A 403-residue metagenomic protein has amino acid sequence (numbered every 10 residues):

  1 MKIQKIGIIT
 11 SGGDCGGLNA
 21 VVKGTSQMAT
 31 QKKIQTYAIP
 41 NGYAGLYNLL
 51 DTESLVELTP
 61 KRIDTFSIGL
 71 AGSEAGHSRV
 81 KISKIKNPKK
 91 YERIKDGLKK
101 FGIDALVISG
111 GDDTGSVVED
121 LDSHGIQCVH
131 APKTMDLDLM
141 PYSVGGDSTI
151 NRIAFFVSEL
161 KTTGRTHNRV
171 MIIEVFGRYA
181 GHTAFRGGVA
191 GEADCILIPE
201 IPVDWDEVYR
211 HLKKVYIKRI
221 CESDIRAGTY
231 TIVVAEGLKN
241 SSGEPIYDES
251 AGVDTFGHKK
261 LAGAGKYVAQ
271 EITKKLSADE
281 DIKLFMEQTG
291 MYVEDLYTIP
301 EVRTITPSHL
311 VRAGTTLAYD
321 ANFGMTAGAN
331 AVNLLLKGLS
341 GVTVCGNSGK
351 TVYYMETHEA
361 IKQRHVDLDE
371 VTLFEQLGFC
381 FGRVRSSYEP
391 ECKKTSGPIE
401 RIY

Functional and structural regions predicted by a protein language model:
K2-D51: N-terminal phosphate-binding or glycine-rich loops at protein starts, especially the Walker A/P-loop of NTPases
K5-G13, S73-S78, D104-I108, V170-E174 (+1 more regions): Short glycine-rich or small-residue beta-strand-to-loop segments that form or flank ligand, phosphate, metal/Fe-S
S11-D14, I39-G45, R79-V80, G111-T114 (+7 more regions): Short, ordered loop/turn segments at secondary-structure junctions
C15-T25, L46-Y47, P88-E92, L106-E119 (+4 more regions): Short glycine/serine/threonine-rich phosphate/pyrophosphate-binding segments that cradle anionic phosphate groups
T36, A105-G110, S116-D120, Q127-C128 (+2 more regions): Accessory alpha-helical/coil subdomains and C-terminal extensions that flank or cap enzyme catalytic cores
L49-L106, D113, V144-S158: Glycine-rich oxoanion-binding loops at beta->alpha junctions
D248-Y403: C-terminal non-catalytic interaction/assembly regions of soluble proteins
